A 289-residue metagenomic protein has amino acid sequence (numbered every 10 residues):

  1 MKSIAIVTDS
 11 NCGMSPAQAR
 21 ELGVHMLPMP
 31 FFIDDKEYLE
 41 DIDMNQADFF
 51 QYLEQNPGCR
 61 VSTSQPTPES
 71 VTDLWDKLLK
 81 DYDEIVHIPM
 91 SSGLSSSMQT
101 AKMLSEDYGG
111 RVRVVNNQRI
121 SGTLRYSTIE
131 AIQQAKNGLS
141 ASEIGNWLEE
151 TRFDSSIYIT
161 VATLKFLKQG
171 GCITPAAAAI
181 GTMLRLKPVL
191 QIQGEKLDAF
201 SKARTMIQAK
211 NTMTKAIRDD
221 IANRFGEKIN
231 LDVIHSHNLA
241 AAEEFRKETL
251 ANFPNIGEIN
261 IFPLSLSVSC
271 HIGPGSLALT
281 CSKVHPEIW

Functional and structural regions predicted by a protein language model:
M1-S3: Extreme N-terminus of proteins, especially the signal/transit-peptide cleavage junction and the first residues
A5-Q65: N-terminal glycine-rich anion-binding loop in soluble enzyme alpha/beta folds
N11-H25, P30-F32, K36, E84 (+2 more regions): Mixed-charge interfacial surface used for oligomerization/domain docking and macromolecular partner engagement
M44, Q65-E69, Q118, G122: Residues at secondary-structure transition points
Y52, L74-L78, A216: CheY-like receiver
P57-G58, Q65-S92, Q99-T100, G145 (+1 more regions): Glycine-rich phosphate- or other oxyanion-binding loops that anchor nucleotides, phosphorylated ligands
